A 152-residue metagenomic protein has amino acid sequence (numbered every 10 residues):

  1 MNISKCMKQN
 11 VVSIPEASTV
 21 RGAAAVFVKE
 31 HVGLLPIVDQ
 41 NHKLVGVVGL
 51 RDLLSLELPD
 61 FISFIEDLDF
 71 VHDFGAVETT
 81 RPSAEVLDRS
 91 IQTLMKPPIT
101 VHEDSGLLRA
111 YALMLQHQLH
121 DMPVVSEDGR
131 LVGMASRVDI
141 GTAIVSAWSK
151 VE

Functional and structural regions predicted by a protein language model:
M1-V26, V32, I37-Q40, L44-V45 (+4 more regions): Bateman/CBS regulatory modules and CBS-like beta-alpha motifs in cytosolic regions of diverse proteins
K8, L50, L58, D88 (+2 more regions): ATP/adenylate-binding site constellation spanning eukaryotic-like Ser/Thr protein kinases, ABC-transporter
F27, L54-E57, M114: Hydrophobic residues in alpha-helical segments
D39, D52, S126, D139: Acidic active-site catalytic centers that drive phospho-/nucleotidyl reactions and related ester hydrolyses
G46-R51, G133-S136, I140-G141: Short hydrophobic beta-strand motif reused across regulatory alpha/beta modules
L54-D69, I140-E152: A short, polar/charged loop-to-alpha-helix boundary motif
